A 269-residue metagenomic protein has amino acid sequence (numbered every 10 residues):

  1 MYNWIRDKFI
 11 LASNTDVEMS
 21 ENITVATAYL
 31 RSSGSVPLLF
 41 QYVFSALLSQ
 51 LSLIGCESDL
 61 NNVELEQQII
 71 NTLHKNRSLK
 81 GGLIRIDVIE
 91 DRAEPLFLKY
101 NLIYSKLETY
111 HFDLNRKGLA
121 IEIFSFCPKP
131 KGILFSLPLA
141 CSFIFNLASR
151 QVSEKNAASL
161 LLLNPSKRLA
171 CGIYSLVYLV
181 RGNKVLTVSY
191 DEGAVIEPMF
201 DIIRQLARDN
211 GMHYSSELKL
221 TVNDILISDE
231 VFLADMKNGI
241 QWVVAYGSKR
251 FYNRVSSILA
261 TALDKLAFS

Functional and structural regions predicted by a protein language model:
M1-N71, E94-S269: Helix-start/capping segments and mature chain N-termini
V63-R92: Short, acidic/charged, Gly/Pro-enriched secondary-structure junctions
